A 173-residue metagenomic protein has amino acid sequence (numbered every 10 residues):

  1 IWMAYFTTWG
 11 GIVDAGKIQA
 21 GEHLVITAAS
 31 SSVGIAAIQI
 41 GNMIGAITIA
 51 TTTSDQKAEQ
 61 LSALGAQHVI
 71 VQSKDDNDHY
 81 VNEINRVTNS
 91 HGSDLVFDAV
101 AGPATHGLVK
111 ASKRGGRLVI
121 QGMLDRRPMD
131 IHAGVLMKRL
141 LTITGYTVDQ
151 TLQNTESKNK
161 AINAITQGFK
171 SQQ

Functional and structural regions predicted by a protein language model:
I1-K74: Mid-domain Rossmann-like dinucleotide-binding core that forms the NAD(H)/NADP(H) cofactor-binding site
D14-Q19, V87-S90, K110-A111: Glycine-rich helix-loop-beta junction characteristic of Rossmann-like nucleotide cofactor-binding loops
H23, I47, L95, G116-R117 (+1 more regions): Short glycine-centered segments of the SAM/dcSAM-binding site in methyltransferase folds
L24, Q172-Q173: C-terminal capping/lid region of NAD(P)-dependent oxidoreductase domains
A37, I84, I165: Aromatic/hydrophobic pocket-lining residues that form π-stacking "cages" and hydrophobic walls in ligand
L61, P103-S171: Glycine-rich phosphate-binding loop and adjacent beta-alpha segment of Rossmann(oid) nucleotide-cofactor-binding
N77-S90: Short amphipathic alpha-helix with an adjacent loop that forms part of the alpha/beta core around
G92-A99: Periplasmic-binding protein-like
